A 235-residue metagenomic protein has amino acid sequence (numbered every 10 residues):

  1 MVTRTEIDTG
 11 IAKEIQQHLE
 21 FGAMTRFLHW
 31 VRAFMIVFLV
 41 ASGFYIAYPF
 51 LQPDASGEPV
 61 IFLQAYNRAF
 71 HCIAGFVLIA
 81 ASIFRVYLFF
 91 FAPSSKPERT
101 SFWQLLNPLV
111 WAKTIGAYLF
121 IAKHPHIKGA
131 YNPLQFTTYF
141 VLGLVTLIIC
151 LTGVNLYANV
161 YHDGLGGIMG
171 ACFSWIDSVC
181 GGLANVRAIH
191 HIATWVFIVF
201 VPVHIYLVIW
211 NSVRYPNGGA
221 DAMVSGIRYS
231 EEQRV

Functional and structural regions predicted by a protein language model:
M1-V235: Membrane-embedded alpha-helical bundles that constitute the cytochrome b-like, heme-associated redox core of multi-pass
